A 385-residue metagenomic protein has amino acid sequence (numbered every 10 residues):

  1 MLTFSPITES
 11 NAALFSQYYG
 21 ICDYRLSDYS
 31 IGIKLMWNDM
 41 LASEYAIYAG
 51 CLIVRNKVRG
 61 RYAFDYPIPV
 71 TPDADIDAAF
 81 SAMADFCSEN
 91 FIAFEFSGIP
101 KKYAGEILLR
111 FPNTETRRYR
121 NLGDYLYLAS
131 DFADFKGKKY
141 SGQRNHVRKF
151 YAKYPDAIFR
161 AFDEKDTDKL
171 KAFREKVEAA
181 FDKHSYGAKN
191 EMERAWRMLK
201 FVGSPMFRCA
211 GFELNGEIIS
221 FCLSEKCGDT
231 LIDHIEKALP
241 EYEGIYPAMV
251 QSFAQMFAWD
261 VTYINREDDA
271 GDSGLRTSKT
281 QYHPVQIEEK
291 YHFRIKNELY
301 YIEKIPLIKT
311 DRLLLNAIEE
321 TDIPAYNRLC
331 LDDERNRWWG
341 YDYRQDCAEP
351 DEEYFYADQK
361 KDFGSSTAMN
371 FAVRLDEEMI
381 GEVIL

Functional and structural regions predicted by a protein language model:
Q17, D28-K102, E213-Y242, L385: Conserved donor-binding loop and adjoining core beta-sheet/short helix segment in diverse acyl/aminoacyl transferases
Y24, I31-C51, K200-A210, Y356-A372 (+1 more regions): A short helix-loop-beta-strand connector motif used in the catalytic cores of GNAT acetyltransferases and, in some
Y103-T116, N145, A270-I287: Conserved active-site alpha-helix within GNAT-family acetyltransferase domains
F111-K183: Acyltransferase donor/substrate-recognition loop-hinge adjacent to the catalytic core
R117-Y125, V285-L299: Conserved catalytic-core motifs of GNAT/GCN5-like acyltransferases
E164-K176, A180, E298-L385: GNAT-family acyltransferases
K165, K169-E217: Short, conserved active-site entrance elements at the starts or edges of catalytic domains
F207-R294: Aromatic (often tryptophan-rich) hydrophobic motifs at membrane interfaces
